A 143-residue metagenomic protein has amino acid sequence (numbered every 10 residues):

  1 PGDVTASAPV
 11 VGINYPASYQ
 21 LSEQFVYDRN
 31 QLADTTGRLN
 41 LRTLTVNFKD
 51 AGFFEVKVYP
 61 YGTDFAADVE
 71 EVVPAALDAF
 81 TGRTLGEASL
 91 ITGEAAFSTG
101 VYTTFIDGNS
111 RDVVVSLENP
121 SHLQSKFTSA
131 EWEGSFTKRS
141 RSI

Functional and structural regions predicted by a protein language model:
P1-I143: Beta-sheet repeat architectures centered on beta-propellers
